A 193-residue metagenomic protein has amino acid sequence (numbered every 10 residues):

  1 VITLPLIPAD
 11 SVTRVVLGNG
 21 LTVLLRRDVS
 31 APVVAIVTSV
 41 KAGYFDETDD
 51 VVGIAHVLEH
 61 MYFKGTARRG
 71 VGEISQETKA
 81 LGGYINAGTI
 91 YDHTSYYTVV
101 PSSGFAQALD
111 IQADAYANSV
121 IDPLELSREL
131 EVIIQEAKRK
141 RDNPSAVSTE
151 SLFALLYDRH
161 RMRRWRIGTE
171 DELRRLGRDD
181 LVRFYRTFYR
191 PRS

Functional and structural regions predicted by a protein language model:
L4-I7: Short loop/turn motifs at secondary-structure junctions and domain boundaries
D10-V12, V16-N19, R27, E73-S193: Charge-rich, well-structured scaffold segments of protease-associated domains
G20, V29-T78: Active/ligand-binding-proximal structured segments within catalytic/core domains that scaffold catalytic residues
